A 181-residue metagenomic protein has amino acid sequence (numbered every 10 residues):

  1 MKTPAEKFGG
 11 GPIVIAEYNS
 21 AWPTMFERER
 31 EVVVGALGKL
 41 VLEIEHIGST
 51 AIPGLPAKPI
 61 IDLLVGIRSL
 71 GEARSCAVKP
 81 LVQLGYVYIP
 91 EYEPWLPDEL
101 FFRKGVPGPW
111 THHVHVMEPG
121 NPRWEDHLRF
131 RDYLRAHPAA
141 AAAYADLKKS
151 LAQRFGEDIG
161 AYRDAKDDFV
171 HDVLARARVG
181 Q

Functional and structural regions predicted by a protein language model:
M1-E45, H171: Helical scaffold of the NTase/Pol beta-like nucleotidyltransferase catalytic core
A5-G10, L55-K58, E125: Short, flexible turn/loop "capping" segments at secondary-structure junctions
G11-I13, P59-L63, H112: Short amphipathic alpha-helical segments
Y18-V33, I67-F102: Metal-dependent nucleotidyltransferase catalytic core
V32-S75: Active-site nucleotide-donor binding segment shared across nucleotidyl transfer reactions
K39-L42, P56-I60, C76, L81-Q83 (+2 more regions): Short connector loops at helix/strand junctions that flank enzyme active sites, especially segments positioning acidic
P90-A143: Conserved, surface-exposed functional patches that form binding/active-site neighborhoods
G120-Q181: Catalytic cores of NTP-dependent nucleotidyl/adenyl transfer enzymes across multiple folds
